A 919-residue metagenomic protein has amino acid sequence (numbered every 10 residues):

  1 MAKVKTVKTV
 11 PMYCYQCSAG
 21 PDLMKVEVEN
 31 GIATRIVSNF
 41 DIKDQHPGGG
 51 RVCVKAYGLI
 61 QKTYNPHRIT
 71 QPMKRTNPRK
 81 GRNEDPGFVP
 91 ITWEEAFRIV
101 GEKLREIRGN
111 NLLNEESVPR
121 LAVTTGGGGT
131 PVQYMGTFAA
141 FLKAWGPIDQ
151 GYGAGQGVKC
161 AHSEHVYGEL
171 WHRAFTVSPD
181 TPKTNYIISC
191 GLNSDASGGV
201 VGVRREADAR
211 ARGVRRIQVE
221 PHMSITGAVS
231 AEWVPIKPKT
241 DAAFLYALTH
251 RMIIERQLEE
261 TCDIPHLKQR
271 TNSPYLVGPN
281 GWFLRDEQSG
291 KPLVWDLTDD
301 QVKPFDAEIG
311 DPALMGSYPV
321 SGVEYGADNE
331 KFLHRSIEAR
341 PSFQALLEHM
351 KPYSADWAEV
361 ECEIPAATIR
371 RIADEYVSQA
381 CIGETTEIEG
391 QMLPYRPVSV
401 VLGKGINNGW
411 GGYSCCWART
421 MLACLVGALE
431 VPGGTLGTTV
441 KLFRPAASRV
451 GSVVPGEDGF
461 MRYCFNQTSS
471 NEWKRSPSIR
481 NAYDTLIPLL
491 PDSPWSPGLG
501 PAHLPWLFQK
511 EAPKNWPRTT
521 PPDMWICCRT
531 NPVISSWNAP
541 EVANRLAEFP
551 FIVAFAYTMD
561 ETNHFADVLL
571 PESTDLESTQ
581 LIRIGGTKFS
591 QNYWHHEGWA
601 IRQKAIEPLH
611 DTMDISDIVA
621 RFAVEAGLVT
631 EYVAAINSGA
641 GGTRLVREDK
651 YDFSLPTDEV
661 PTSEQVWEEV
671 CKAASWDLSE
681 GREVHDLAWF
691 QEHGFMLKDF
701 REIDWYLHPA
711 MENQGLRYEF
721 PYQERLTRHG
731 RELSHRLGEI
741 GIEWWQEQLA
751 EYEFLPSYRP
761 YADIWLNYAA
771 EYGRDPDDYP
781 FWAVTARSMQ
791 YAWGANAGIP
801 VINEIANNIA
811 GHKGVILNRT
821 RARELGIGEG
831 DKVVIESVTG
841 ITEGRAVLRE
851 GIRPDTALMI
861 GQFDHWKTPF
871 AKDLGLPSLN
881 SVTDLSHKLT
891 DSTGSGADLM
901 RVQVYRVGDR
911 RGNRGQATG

Functional and structural regions predicted by a protein language model:
M1-S321, Y325, F460-Y463, T468-N471 (+9 more regions): N-terminal export/assembly segments and adjacent metallocofactor-ligating motifs of anaerobic energy-metabolism
P11, L112, K143, V360 (+1 more regions): Thiamine diphosphate
P21, K43, G129-Q133, V158-A161 (+17 more regions): Flexible loop/turn segments at secondary-structure boundaries
R75-E95, I99-E102, R108-L113, H250 (+8 more regions): N-terminal leader/propeptide and maturation segments of large enzyme subunits in energy/redox metabolism and hydrolases
W93-L121, V177-Y186, H349, I372-S399 (+1 more regions): Glycine-rich phosphate/diphosphate-binding loops that line cofactor/substrate pockets in enzymes
G136-D208, R212-Q218, A243, S321-E330 (+4 more regions): Extended redox/cofactor-interaction regions of prokaryotic respiratory oxidoreductases
I225, E561-A600: Flexible glycine/proline-rich, aromatic-decorated loop/lid segments
A600-L678, I799-I816, T820-G919: Long, contiguous, secondary-structure-rich segments that constitute the structural scaffold of globular domains
